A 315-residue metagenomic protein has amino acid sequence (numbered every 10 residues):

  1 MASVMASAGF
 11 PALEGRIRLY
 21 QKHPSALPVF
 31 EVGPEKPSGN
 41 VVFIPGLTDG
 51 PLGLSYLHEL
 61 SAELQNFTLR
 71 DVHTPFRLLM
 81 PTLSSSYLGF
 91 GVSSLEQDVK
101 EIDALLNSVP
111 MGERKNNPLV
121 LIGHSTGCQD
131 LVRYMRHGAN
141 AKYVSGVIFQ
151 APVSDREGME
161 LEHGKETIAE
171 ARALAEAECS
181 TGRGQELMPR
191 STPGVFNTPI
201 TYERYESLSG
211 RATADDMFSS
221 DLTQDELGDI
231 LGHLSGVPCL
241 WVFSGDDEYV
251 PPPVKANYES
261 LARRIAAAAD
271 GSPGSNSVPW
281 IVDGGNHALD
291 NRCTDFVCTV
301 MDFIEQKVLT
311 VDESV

Functional and structural regions predicted by a protein language model:
M1-K36: N-terminal cap/lid segment of alpha/beta-hydrolase-fold proteins
K22-P28, V32-Y87: Short, surface-exposed "cap/lid" segments of acyl-processing enzymes
G33-E35, H163, E170-E313: Serine-hydrolase catalytic core
S38-G39, P118, S277: Alpha/beta-hydrolase fold active-site loops
I44-L47, Q150, V282: Alpha/beta-hydrolase
L47, S125, V153, G245-D246: Residue-level signal for short, function-critical loop segments
G91-E113: Alpha/beta-hydrolase active-site loop
S108-G112, N116-E178, S209-S219: Primarily recognizes the serine-hydrolase "nucleophile elbow" in alpha/beta-hydrolase and SGNH/GDSL folds
